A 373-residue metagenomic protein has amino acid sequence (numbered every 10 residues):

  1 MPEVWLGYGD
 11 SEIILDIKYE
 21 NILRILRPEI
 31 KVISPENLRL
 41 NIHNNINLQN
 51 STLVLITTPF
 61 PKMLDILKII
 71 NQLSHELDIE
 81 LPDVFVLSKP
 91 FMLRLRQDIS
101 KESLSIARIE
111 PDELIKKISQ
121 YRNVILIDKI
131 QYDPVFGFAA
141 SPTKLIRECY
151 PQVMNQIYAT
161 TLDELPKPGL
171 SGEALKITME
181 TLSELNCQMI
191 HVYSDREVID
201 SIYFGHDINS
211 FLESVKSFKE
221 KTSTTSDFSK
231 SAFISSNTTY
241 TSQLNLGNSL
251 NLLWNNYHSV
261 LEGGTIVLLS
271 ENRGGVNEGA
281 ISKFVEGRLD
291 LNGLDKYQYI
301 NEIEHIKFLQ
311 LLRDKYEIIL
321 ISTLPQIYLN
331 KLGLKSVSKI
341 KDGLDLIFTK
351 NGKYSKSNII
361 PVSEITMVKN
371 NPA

Functional and structural regions predicted by a protein language model:
M1-N37: N-terminal amphipathic/basic leader segments beginning at the initiator methionine
I30-L38, E102-E110, H206-S210, L334-G343: Short acidic-hydrophobic, aromatic-tinged amphipathic segments that line or gate anion-handling sites
L38-L55, H75-E80, T224-S231, S259-E262 (+1 more regions): Glycine-rich phosphate/diphosphate-binding loops that line cofactor/substrate pockets in enzymes
N50-L64, F85-S88, F233-S235: Short glycine-rich or small-residue beta-strand-to-loop segments that form or flank ligand, phosphate, metal/Fe-S
P59-E80, S249-V260, I266: Histidine-anchored nucleotide/phosphate-binding helix
M63-E113: Well-ordered mid-protein domain cores that form the structural environment of catalytic cofactors
E102-S236: Conserved, well-structured core segments that form the ligand-binding/active-site neighborhood of functional domains
S249-L250, W254-A373: C-terminal non-catalytic interaction/assembly regions of soluble proteins
